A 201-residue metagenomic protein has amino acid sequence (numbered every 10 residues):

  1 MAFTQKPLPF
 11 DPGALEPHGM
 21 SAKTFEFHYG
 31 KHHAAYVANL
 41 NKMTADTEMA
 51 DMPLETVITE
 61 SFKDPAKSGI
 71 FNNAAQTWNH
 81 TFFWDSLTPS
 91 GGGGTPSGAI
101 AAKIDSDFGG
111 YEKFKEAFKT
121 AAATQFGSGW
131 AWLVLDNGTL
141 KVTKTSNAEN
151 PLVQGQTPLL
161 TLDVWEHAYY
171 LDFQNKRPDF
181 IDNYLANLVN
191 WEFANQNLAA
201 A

Functional and structural regions predicted by a protein language model:
M1-A201: Feature for soluble, non-membrane regions of globular proteins
